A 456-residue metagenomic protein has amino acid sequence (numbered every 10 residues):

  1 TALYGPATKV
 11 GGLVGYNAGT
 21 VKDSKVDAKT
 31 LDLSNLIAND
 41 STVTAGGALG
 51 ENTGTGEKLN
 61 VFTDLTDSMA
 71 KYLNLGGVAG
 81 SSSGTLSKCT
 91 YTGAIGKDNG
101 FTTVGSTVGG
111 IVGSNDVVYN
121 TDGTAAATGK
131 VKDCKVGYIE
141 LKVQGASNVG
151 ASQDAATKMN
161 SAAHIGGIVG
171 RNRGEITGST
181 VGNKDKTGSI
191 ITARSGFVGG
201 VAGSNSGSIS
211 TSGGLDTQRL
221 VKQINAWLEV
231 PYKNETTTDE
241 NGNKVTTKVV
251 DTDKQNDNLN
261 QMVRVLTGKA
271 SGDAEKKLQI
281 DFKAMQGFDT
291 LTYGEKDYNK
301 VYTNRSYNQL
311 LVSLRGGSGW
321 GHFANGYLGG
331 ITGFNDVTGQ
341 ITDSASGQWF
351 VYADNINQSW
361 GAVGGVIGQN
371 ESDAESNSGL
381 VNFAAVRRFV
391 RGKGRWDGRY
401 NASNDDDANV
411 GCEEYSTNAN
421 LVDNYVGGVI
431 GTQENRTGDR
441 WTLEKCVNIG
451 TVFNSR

Functional and structural regions predicted by a protein language model:
T1-R456: Surface-exposed loop/turn motifs in large extracellular/passenger domains
